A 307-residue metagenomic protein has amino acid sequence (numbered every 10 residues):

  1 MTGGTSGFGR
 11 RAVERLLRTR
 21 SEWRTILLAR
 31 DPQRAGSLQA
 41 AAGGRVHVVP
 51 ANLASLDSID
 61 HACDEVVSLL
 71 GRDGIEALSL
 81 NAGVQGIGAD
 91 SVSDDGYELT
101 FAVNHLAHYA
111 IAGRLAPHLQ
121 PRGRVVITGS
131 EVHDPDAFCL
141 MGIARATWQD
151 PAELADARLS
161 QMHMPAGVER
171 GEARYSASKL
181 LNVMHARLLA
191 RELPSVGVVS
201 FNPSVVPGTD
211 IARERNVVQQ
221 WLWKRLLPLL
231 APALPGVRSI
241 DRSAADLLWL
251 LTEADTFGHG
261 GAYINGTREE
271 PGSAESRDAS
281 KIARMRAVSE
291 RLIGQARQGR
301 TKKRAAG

Functional and structural regions predicted by a protein language model:
M1-P207, Q295-R304: Rossmann-fold NAD(P)H-dependent dehydrogenase/reductase core
A137-M141, D210-R215, E275-S276: Short aromatic-enriched loop/helix-cap "lid" or pocket-rim segments at secondary-structure transitions that line
H163-E172, V205-R242: Alpha-helical membrane-targeting segments
L181, H185, S243-L247, M285 (+1 more regions): Alpha-helical packing segments of well-folded alpha/beta enzyme cores
R225-E270, A279-S280, R291: C-terminal helical subdomain
S280-G307: Amphipathic terminal alpha-helices
